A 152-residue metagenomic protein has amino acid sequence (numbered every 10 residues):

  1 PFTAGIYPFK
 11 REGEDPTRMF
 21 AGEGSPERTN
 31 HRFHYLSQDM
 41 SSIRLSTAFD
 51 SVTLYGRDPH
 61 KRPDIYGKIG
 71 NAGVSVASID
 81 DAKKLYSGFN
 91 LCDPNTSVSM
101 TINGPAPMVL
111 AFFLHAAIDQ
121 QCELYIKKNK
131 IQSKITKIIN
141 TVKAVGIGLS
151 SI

Functional and structural regions predicted by a protein language model:
P1-I152: Catalytic alpha/beta active-site cores
